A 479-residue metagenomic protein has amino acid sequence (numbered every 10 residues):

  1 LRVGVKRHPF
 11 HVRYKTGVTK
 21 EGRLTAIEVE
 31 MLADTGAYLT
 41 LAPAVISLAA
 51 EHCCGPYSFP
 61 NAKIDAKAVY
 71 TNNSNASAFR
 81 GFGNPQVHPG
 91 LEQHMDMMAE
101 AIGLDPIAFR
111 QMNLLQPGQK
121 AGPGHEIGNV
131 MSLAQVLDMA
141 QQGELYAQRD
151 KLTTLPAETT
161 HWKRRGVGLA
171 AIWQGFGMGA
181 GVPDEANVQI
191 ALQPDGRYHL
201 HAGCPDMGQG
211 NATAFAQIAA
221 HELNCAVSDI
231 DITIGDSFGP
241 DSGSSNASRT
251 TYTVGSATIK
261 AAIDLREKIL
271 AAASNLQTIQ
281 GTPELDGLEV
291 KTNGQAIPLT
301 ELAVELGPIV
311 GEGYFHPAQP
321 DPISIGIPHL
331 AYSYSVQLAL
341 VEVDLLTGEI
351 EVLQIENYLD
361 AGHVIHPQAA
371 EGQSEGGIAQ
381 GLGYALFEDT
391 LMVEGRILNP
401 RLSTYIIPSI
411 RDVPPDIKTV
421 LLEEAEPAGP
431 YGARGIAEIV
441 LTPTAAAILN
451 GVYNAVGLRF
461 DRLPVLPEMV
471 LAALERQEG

Functional and structural regions predicted by a protein language model:
L1, N211-A219: Thiamine diphosphate
R2-A62: Active-site cavity-forming subdomains of large catalytic enzyme subunits
K6-F10, G181-V182, A331-S335: Short loop/turn motifs at secondary-structure junctions and domain boundaries
P9, E185-A186, F215-I218: Short, solvent-exposed amphipathic alpha-helical segments in soluble enzyme and RNA/protein-processing domains
K20, V45-A170, F176, D195 (+1 more regions): C-terminal catalytic domains of large/alpha subunits in multi-subunit enzymes
V29-Y38, P205-M207, I355-G362, E423: Short, solvent-exposed aromatic-acidic interface loops
A44-S47, E51, A170-P194, A202 (+1 more regions): Conserved beta-alpha junction segments in alpha/beta enzyme cores
